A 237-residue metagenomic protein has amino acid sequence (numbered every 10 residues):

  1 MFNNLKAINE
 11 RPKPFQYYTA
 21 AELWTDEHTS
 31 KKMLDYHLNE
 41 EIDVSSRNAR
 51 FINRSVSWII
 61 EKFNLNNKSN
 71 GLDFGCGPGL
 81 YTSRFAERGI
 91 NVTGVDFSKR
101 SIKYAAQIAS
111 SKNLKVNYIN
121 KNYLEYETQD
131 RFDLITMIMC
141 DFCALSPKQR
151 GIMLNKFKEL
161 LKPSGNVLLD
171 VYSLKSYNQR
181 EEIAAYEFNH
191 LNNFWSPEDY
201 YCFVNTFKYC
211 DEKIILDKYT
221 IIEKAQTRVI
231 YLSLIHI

Functional and structural regions predicted by a protein language model:
F2-N66: Conserved class I S-adenosyl-L-methionine
P78-R88: Conserved SAM-binding loop of SAM-dependent methyltransferases across substrates and taxa, primarily the Class I
S98-R100: Conserved SAM/SAH-binding beta-strand->alpha-helix loop
S111-E125: Conserved SAM-binding strand-loop segment of SAM-dependent methyltransferases
E127-L134: A short acidic, Gly/Pro-enriched loop at the edge of an enzyme's catalytic core that lines a small-molecule cofactor
G151-P163: A short glycine-rich, Lys/Arg-flanked "PGG" loop and its adjoining helix->strand segment in the class I
S164-V171: Conserved beta-strand signature within the Rossmann-like core of class I S-adenosyl-L-methionine
L174-I235: SAM-dependent methyltransferase
